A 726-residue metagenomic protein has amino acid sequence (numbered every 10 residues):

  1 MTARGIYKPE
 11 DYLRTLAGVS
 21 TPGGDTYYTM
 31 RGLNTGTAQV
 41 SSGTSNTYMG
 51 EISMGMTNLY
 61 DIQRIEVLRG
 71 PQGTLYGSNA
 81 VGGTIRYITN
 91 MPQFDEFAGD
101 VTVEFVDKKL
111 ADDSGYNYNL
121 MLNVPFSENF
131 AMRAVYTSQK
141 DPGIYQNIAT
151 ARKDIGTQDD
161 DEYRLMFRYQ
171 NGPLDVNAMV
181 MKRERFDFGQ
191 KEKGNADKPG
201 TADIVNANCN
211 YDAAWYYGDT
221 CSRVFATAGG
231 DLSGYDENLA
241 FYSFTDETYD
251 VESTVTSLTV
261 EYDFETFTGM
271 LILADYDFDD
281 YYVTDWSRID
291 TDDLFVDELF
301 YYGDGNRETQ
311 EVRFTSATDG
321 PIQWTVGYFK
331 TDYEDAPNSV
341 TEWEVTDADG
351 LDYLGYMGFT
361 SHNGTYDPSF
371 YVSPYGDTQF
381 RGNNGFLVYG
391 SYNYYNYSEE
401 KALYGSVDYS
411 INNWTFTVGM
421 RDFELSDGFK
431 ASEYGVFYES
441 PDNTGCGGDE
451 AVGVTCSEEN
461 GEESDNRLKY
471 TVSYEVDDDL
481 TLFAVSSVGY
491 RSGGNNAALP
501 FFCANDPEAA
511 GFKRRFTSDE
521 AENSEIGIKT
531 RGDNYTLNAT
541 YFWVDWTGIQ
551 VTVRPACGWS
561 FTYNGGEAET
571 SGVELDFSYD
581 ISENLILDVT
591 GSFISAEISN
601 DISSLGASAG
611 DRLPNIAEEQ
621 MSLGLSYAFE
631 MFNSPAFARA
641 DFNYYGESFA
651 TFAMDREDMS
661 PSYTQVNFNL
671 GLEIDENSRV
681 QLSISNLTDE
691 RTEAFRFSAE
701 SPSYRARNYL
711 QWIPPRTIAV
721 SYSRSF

Functional and structural regions predicted by a protein language model:
M1-F94, I526: Acidic, small-polar-rich N-terminal luminal/periplasmic segments of exported/outer-membrane proteins
T44, L59-R69, T74-A149, K153-Y163 (+5 more regions): Outer-membrane beta-barrel translocator/receptor signature
N119, S257-A274, F278-T284, E475 (+6 more regions): Membrane-embedded beta-barrel scaffold of Gram-negative outer-membrane proteins
I144-D154, Q190-Y242, D285-L299, V340-S391 (+6 more regions): Solvent-exposed loop segments that connect transmembrane elements
R152, Q158-T325, D332-Y333, T536-N538: Outer-membrane beta-barrel domain signature, strongest for Gram-negative TonB-dependent receptors and also present
R168-Q170, F314-A317, Q323, G327-T331 (+2 more regions): Structural signature of Gram-negative outer-membrane beta-barrels, strongest in the C-terminal barrel of TonB-dependent
T315, P321-T325, S410-F416, T536 (+3 more regions): Gram-negative outer-membrane beta-barrel transporters
T341, A348, L587, F632 (+2 more regions): C-terminal beta-signal and adjacent terminal beta-strands/loops of Gram-negative outer-membrane beta-barrel proteins
